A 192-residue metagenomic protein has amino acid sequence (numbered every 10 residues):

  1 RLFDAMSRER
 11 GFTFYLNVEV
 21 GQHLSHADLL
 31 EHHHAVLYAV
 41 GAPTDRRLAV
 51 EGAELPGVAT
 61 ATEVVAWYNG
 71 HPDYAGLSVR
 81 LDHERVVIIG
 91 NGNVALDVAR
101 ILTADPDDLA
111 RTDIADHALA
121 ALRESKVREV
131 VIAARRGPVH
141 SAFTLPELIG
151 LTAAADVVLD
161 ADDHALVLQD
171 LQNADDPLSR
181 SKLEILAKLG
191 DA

Functional and structural regions predicted by a protein language model:
R1-A35, I185-A192: N-terminal Rossmann-like dinucleotide/flavin-binding domain of flavoprotein oxidoreductases that bind FAD/FMN
N17, A39, A61, I89 (+1 more regions): Generic beta-strand/beta-sheet core signal
N17, H23, D82-R85, V127: Phosphate-coordination loops involved in phosphoryl transfer and adenosine-cofactor binding
Q22-L24, T44-R47, W67, V94-L96 (+2 more regions): Flexible loop/turn segments at secondary-structure boundaries
E31-G41, V86-I89: Short hydrophobic core segments
D45-E124: Glycine-rich dinucleotide-binding loop and its adjacent helix/turn
R100-A192: Dinucleotide-binding/catalytic capping subdomain of oxidoreductase cores
